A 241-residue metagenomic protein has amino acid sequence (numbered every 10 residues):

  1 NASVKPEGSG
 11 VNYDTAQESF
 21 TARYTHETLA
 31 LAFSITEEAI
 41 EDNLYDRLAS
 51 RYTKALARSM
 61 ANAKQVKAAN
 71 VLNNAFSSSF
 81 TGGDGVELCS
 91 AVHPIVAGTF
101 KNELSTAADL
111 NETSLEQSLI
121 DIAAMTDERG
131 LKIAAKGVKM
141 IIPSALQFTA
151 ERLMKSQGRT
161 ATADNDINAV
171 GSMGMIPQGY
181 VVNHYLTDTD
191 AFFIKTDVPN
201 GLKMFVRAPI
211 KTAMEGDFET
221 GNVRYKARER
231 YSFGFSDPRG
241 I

Functional and structural regions predicted by a protein language model:
N1-K5, D42-N43, R230: Short active-site-adjacent helix-start/loop capping segments
N1-T28: Assembly/oligomerization interface modules of large self-assembling protein complexes
T15-A16, V71-S78, S232-R239: Noncatalytic linker/hinge segments flanking ATPase motor cores
T21-A22, E128-G130: A generic local secondary-structure boundary/capping motif
T21-S79, M140, Y225-A227: Long, contiguous amphipathic alpha-helices that act as assembly "spine/axial" helices in icosahedral shell and virion
T25, K132-A134: Solvent-exposed alpha-helices and their adjacent loops that cap or buttress functional pockets in soluble metabolic
D46-R51, R58-A124: Alpha-helical scaffold segments that mediate packing/assembly in large oligomeric complexes
C89-D127, A134-K139, A145-I241: Sequence/fold signature of self-assembling virion shell proteins
